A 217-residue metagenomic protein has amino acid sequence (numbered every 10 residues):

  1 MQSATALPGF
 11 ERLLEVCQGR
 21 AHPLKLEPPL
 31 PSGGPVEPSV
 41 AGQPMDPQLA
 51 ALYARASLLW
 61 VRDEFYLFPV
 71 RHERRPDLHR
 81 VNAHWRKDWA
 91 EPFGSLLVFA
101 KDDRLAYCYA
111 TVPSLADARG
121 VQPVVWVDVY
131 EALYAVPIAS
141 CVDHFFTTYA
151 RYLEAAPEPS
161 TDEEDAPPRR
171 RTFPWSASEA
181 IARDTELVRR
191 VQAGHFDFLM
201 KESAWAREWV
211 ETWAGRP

Functional and structural regions predicted by a protein language model:
M1-L115, I181, R190-P217: A surface-exposed partner-binding patch
G33, D63, E131, E164-A166: Intrinsic-disorder/low-complexity loop/linker signature
A54, L67, C108-A110, E131 (+5 more regions): Compositionally biased, intrinsically disordered low-complexity regions enriched in proline and serine
D117-S160: Compact, glycine/acidic-enriched structural inserts
T148-V188: An amphipathic alpha-helical core segment
